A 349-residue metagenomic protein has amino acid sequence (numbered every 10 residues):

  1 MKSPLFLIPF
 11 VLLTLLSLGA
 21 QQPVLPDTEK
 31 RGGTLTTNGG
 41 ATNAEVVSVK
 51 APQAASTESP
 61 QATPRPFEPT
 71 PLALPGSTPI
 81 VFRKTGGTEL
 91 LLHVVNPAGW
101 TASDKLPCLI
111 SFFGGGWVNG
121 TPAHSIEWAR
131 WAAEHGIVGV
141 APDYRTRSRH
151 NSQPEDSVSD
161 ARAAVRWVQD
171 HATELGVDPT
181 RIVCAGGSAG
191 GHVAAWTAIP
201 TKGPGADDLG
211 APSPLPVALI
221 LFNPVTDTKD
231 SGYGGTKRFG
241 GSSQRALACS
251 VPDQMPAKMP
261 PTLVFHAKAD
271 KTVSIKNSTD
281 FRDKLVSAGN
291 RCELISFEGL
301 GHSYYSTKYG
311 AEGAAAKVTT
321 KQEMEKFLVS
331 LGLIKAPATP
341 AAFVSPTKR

Functional and structural regions predicted by a protein language model:
V46-D104: N-terminal cap/lid segment of alpha/beta-hydrolase-fold proteins
D104-G115: Short beta-strand element of the alpha/beta-hydrolase
F113-N119, K268: Active-site glycine-rich loops that stabilize anionic/oxyanionic intermediates across multiple enzyme folds
T121-P122, W128-A129, P142-P179, G310-K317: Catalytic nucleophile-loop/oxyanion-hole region of alpha/beta-hydrolase and closely related hydrolase-like folds
A163-R238, A246-L247, V251, P346: Primarily recognizes the serine-hydrolase "nucleophile elbow" in alpha/beta-hydrolase and SGNH/GDSL folds
V264-H266, D270: Short beta-strand/loop motif that positions the catalytic acidic residue of the alpha/beta-hydrolase fold
K271-N277: Conserved alpha/beta-hydrolase "acid-adjacent" motif
T279-R282, V286-R349: C-terminal catalytic histidine-bearing segment of alpha/beta-hydrolase fold enzymes
